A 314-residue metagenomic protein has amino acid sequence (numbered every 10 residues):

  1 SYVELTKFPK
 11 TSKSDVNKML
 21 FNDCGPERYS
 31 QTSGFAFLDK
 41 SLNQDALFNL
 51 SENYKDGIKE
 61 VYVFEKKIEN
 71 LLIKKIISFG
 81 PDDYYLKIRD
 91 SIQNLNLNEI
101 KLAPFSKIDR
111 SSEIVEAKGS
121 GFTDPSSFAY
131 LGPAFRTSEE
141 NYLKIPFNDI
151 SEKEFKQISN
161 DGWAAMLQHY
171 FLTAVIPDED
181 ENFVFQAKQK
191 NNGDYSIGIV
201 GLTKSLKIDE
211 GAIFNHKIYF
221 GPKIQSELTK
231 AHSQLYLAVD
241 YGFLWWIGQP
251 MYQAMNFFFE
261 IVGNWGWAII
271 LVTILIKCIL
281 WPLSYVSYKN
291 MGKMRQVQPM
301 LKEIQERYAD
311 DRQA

Functional and structural regions predicted by a protein language model:
S1-L237: Soluble non-transmembrane domains of integral membrane proteins
I73, K87-R89, A254-F257, M300-L301: Short, hydrophobic/aromatic alpha-helical segments in well-folded domains
D90, D209, C278-A314: Membrane-interface amphipathic helices and adjacent TM-edge segments
T203, Y241-W245, Y288: Generic amphipathic alpha-helical segments used as scaffolds and interaction surfaces in large, multi-domain proteins
N215, Y219-W265: Interfacial loop/helix-cap signal at membrane boundaries in integral membrane proteins
